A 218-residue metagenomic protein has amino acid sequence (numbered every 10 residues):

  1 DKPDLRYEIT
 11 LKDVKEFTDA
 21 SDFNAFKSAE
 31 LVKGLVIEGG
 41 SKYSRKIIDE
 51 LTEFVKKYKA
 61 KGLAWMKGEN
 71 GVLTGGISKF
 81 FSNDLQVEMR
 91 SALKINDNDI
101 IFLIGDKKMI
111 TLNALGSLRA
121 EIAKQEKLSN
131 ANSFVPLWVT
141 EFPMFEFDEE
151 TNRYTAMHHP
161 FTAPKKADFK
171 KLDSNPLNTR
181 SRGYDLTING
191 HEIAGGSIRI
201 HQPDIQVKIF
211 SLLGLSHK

Functional and structural regions predicted by a protein language model:
D1-K218: Class II aminoacyl-tRNA synthetase catalytic cores and aaRS-like
